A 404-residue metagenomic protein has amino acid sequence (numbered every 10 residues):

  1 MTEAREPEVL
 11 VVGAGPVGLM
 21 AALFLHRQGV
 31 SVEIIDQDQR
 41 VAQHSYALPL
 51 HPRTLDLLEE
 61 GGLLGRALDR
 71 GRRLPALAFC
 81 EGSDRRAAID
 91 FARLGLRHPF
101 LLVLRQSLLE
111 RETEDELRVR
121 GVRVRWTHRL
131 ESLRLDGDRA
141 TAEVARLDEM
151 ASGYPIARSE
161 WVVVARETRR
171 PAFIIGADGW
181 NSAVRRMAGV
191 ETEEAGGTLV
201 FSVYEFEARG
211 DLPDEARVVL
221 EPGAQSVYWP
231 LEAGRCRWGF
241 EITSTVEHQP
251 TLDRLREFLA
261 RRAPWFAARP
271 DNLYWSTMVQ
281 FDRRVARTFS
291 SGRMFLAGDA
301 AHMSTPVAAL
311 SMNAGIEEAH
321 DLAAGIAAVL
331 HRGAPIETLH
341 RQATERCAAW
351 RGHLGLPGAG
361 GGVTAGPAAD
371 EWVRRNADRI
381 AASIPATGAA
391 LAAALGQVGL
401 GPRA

Functional and structural regions predicted by a protein language model:
E3, T243, R287, G325-A404: C-terminal helical "tail/cap" subdomain of flavin- and related membrane-associated enzymes
E3-V17: Beta1/beta-strand and adjacent pyrophosphate-binding region of the FAD-binding site in flavoprotein oxidoreductases
P7, W161-F173: Core beta-strand elements of the Rossmann-like FAD/NAD(P) dinucleotide-binding domain in flavoenzyme oxidoreductases
G13-R27, T113, G176, L273 (+1 more regions): Conserved mid-domain beta->alpha element of the FAD-binding
H26-Y46: Glycine-rich FAD pyrophosphate-binding loop
Y46, L50-R118, L354: Active-site-adjacent segment of FAD-dependent monooxygenases/related oxidoreductases
D115, V122, Y154-S159, F173-F281: Conserved FAD-binding catalytic core of PHBH/FMO-like flavoproteins
W126-T141, A145-A151: A conserved short coil-to-beta-strand element within the FAD-binding core of flavoproteins
